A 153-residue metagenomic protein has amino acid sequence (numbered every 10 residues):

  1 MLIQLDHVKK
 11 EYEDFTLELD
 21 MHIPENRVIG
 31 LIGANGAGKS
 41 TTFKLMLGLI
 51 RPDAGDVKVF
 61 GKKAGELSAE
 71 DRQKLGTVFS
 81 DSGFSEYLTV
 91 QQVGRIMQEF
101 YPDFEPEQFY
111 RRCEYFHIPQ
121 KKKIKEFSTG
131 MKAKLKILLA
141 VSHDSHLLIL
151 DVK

Functional and structural regions predicted by a protein language model:
M1-D20, E25-R27, S68: A short, flexible loop at the N-terminus of ABC-type nucleotide-binding domains that lies
G30, Q73-S80: ABC nucleotide-binding domain signature
I32-A34: The feature captures the beta-strand-to-loop junction immediately N-terminal to the Walker
L47: Helix-to-loop junction immediately C-terminal to a conserved catalytic motif
G55-E66, E70-D71: Conserved ABC transporter NBD signature motif
F79-K136: ABC-family P-loop ATPase nucleotide-binding domains
A133, S142-H143: Conserved signature/switch motifs of ABC ATPase nucleotide-binding domains
L148-V152: Catalytic Walker B motif of ABC-type/P-loop ATPase nucleotide-binding domains
